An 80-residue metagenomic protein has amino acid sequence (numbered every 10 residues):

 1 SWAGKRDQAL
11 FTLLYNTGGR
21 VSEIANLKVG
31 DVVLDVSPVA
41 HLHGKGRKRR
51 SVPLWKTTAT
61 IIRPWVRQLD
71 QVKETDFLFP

Functional and structural regions predicted by a protein language model:
S1-P80: Conserved catalytic core of the tyrosine transesterase superfamily
